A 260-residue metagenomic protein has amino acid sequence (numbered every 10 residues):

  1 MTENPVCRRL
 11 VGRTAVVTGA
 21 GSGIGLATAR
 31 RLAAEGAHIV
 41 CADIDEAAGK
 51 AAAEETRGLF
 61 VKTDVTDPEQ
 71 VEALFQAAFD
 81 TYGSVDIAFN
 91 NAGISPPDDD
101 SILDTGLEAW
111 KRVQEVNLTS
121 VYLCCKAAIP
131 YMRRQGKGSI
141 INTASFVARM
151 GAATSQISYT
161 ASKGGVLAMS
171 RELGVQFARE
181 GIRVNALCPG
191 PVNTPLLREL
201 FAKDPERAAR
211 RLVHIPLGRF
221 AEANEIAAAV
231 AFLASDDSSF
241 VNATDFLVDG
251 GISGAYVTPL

Functional and structural regions predicted by a protein language model:
T2-C7, D99, A231, N242-L260: Short C-terminal tail/terminal secondary-structure segment of NAD(P)H-dependent dehydrogenase/reductase domains
E46-A47, T63-L74, L107, N224-E225: The beta1-alpha1 cofactor-binding region of Rossmann-like NAD(H)/NADP(H)-dependent oxidoreductases
D99-I102, G106-K111, R211: Substrate-binding pocket helix/loop in short-chain dehydrogenase/reductase
C125, S162, S170: Active-site helix of classical SDR
P130, V175-R179, S239: Alpha-helical segment proximal to the catalytic Tyr-Lys
S145: Residue(s) in the substrate-gating loop at a strand-loop-helix junction that position the organic substrate next
I182-R183, R219-V248, S253: C-terminal substrate-recognition "lid" of short-chain dehydrogenase/reductases
